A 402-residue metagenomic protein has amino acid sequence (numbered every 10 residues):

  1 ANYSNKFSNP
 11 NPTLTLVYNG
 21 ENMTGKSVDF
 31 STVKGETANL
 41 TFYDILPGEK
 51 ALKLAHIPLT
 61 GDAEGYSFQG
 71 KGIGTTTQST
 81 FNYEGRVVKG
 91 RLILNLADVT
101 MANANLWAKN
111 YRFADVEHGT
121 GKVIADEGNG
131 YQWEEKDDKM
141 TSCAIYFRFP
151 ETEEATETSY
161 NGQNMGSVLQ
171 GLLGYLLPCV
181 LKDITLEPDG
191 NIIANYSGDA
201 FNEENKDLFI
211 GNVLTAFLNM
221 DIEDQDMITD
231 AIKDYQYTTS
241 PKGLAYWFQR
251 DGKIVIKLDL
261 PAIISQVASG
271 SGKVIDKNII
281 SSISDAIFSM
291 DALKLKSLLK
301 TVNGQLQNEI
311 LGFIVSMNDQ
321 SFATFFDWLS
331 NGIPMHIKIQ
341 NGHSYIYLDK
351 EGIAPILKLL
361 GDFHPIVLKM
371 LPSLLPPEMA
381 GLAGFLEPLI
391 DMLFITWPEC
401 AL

Functional and structural regions predicted by a protein language model:
N2, T13, D29, V33-G35 (+3 more regions): Non-catalytic accessory regions used for complex assembly or targeting
Y3-K6, H56, V87-K139, A144-F147 (+6 more regions): Edge beta-strand at a domain terminus
Y3-V17: Short N-terminal segments immediately surrounding and downstream of signal-peptide cleavage
T13-E36, A114-D189, N205-L208, N212 (+2 more regions): Short, solvent-exposed loop/hinge segments that bridge or flank secondary-structure elements
N22, S27, A63, S67 (+8 more regions): Compositionally biased, intrinsically disordered low-complexity regions
K34, N39, Y43-F81, A155-Q340 (+1 more regions): Contiguous, well-ordered beta-strand patches that form the walls/edges of small beta-barrel/beta-sandwich domains
